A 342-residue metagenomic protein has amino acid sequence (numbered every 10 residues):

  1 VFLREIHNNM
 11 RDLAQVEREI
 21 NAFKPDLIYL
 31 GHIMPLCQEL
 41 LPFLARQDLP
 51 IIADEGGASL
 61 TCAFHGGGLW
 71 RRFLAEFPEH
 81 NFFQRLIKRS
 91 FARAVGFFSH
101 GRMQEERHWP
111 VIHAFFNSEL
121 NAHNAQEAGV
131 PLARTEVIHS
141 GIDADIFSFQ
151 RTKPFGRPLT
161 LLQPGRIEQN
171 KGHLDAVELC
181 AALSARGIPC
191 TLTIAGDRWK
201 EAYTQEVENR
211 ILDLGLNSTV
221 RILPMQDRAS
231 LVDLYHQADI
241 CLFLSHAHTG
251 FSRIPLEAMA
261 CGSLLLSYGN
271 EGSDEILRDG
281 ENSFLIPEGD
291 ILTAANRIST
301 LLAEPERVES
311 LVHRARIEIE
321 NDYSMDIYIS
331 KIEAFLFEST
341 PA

Functional and structural regions predicted by a protein language model:
A58-S59, A75-H113: Membrane-proximal helix-turn-helix segments that form the acceptor-binding/catalytic region of lipid-linked
L120, G141: Carbohydrate-associated surface elements
E168-A182, Q205: A conserved mid-protein helix/loop that constitutes part of the nucleotide-sugar donor-binding site
T191-E206: Glycosyltransferase donor-sugar binding loop
T204-M225: Nucleotide-activated donor-binding/catalytic signature segment of Leloir-type glycosyltransferases, i.e., the conserved
M225, L234-A238: Short alpha-helical donor nucleotide-sugar binding micro-motif in glycosyltransferases
L264-S267: Short hydrophobic beta-strand element within catalytic cores of glycosyltransferases and related nucleotide-activated
D279-G280, F284-I291, T300-P305: Conserved acidic donor-binding segment of nucleotide-sugar-dependent glycosyltransferases
